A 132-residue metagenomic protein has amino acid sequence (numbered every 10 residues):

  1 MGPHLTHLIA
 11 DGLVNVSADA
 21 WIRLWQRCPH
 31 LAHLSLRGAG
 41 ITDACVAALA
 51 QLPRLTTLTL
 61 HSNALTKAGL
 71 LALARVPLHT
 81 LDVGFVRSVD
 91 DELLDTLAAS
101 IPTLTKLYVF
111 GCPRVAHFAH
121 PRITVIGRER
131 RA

Functional and structural regions predicted by a protein language model:
P3, V14, Q26-P29, A50-P53 (+4 more regions): Inter-repeat linker/turn residues at the boundaries of leucine-rich repeats
T6-D11, L31-L36, L55-L60, H79-G84 (+2 more regions): Conserved hydrophobic beta-strand positions in leucine-rich repeat
L8, A48-Q51, T66, A72-A74 (+3 more regions): N-terminal cationic amphipathic segment used for targeting or macromolecule association
V14-D19, A39-V46, N63-L71, R87-L93 (+2 more regions): Short, solvent-exposed loop/turn at the beta-strand->alpha-helix junction within individual leucine-rich repeat
H30-S35, A48, K67-L70, L78-T80 (+2 more regions): Generic alpha-helical hydrophobic packing signal
L94-A132: Leucine-rich solenoid repeat scaffolds
